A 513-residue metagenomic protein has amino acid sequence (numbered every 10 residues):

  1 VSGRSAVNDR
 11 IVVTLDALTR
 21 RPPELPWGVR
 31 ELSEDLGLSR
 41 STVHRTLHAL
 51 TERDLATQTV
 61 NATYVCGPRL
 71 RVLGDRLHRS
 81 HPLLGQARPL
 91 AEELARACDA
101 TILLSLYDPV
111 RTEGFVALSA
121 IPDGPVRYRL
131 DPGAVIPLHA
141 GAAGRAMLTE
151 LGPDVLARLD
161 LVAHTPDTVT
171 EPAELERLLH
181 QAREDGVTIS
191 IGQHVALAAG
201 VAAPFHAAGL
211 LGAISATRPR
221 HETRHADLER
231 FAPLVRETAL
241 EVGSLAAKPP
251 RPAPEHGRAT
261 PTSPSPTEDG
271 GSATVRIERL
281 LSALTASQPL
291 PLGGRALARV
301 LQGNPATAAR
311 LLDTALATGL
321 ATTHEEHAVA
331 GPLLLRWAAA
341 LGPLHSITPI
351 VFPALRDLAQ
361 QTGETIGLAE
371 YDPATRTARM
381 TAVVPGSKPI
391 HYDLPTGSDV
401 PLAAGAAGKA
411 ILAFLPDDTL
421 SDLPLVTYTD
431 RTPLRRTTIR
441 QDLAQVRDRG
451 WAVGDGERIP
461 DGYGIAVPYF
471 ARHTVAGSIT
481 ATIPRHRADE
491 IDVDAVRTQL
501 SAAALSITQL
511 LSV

Functional and structural regions predicted by a protein language model:
V1-D75, S244, G257-L341, L505-Q509 (+1 more regions): N-terminal helix-turn-helix
R69-R96, L333-Q361, H391-D393: Conserved segment of winged-helix/HTH DNA-binding domains
A91-D99, L103-L106, L179, L355-G363 (+2 more regions): Short regulatory alpha-helical segment in sensory/regulatory domains of signaling proteins that mediates
L104-P109, S119, L368-P373, T381-V384: Short hydrophobic alpha-helical segments used for membrane anchoring or interfacial signaling
P125-H194, A382-R458: Short, solvent-exposed recognition segments
L178-H180, L211-G270, S478-V513: Juxtadomain coupling helices with adjacent low-complexity linkers
A196-P204, P460-P468: A short beta-strand signature within small-molecule sensing/ligand-binding domains used in signal transduction
F205-I214, Y469-I479: Short hydrophobic/glycine-rich mini-motifs in sensory/regulatory modules that couple input to downstream signaling
